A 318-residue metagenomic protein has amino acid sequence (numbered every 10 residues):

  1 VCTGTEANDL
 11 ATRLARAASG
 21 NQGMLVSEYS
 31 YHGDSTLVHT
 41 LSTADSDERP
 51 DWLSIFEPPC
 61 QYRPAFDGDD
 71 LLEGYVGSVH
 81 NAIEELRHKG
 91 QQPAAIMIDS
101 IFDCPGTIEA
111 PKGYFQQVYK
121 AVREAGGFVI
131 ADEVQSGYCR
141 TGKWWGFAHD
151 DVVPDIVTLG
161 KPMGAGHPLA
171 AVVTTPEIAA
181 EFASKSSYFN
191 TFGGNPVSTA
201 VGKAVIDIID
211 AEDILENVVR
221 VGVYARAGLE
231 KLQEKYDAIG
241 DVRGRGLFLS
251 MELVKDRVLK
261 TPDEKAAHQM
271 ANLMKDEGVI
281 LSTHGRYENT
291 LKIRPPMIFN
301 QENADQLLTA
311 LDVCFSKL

Functional and structural regions predicted by a protein language model:
V1-L318: Conserved N-terminal phosphate-binding loop of PLP-dependent enzymes in the Aspartate aminotransferase
